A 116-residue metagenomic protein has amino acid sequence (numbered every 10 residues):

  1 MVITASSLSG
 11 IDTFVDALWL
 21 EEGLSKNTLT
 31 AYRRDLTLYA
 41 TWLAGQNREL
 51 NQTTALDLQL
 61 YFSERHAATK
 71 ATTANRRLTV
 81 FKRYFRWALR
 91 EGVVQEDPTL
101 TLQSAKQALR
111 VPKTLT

Functional and structural regions predicted by a protein language model:
V2-S9: A detector for short, charged/polar N-terminal pre-domain segments
D12-N27, R33, T37-P112: N-terminal core-binding DNA-recognition domain of tyrosine recombinases/integrases
T116: Conserved segment of winged-helix/HTH DNA-binding domains
